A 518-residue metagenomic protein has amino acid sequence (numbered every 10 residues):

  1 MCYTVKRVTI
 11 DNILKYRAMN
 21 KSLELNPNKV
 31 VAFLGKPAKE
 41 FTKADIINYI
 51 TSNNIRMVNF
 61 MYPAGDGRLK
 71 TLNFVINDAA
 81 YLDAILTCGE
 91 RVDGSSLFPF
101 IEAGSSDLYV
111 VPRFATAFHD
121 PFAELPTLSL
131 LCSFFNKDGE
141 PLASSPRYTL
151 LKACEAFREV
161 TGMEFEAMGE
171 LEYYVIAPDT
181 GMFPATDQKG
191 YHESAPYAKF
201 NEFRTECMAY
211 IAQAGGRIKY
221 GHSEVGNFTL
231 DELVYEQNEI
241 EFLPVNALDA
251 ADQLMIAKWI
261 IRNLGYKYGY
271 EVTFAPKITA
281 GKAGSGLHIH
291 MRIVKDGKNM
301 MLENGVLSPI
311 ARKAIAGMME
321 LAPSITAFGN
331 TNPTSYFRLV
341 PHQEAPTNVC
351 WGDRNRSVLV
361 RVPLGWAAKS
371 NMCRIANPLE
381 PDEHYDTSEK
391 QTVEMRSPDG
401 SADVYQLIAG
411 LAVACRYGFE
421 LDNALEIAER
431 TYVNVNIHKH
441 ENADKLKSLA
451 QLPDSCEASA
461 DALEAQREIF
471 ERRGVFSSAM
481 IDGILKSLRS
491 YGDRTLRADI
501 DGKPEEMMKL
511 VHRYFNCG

Functional and structural regions predicted by a protein language model:
V8-F228, V245-W259, Y270, Q406-L407 (+1 more regions): ATP/Mg2+-dependent ligation/transfer catalytic cores
Y16-M19, D179-T180, L230-Y235, E380 (+1 more regions): Short hydrophobic/aromatic-rich motifs at helix boundaries and adjacent loops
L25-K29, A185-D187, H290-N299, H384-Q391 (+1 more regions): Short acidic (Asp/Glu) and glycine-rich catalytic loops that position anionic groups and cofactors
G35-K36, A44-T51, R56-D66, K70-D138 (+5 more regions): Active-site capping/gating regions of soluble enzymes
Y174-T186, K219-L243, K277-G297: Active-site-proximal loop/short-helix segments that contain or immediately flank catalytic acid/base residue(s)
R338-P341, R430-H438, I481-G492: Amphipathic alpha-helical surface "interface" segments used for docking/oligomerization or membrane association within
Q391, P398-G400, L411-F470: A hydrophobic, small-residue-rich beta->alpha segment in the mid-to-C-terminal subdomain of diverse proteins
